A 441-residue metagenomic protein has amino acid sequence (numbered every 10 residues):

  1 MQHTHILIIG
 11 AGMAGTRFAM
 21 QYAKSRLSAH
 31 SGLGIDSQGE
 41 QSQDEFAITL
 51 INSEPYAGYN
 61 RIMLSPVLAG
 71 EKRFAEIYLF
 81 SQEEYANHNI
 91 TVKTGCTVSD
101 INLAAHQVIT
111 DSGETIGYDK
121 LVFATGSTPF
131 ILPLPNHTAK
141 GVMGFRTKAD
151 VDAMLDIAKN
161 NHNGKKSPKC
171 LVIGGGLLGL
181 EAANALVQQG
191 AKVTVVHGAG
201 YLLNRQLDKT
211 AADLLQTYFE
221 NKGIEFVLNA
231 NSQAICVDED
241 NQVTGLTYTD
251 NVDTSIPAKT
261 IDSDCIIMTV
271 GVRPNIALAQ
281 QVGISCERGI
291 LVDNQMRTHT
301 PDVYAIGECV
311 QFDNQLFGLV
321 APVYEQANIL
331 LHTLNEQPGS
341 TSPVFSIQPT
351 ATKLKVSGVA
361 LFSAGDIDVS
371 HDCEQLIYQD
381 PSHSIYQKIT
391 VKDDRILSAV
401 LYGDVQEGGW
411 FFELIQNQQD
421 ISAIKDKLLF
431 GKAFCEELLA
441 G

Functional and structural regions predicted by a protein language model:
M1-I9, Q21, S37, F80-K169 (+3 more regions): FAD-binding core/adjacent interface of flavoenzyme oxidoreductases
Q2-H3, A11, C309-G409: Mid-to-C-terminal Rossmann-like scaffold of FAD/NAD(P)H-dependent oxidoreductases
Q2-T91, A185-R205: Beta1-alpha1 glycine-rich phosphate/pyrophosphate-binding loop at the start of Rossmann-like nucleotide-binding domains
S25-E45, N160-S167, E239-N241, T249-K259 (+1 more regions): Intrinsically disordered, low-complexity terminal tails and inter-domain linkers enriched for S/T/G/P/D/E
V92-I109, I116, Q189-V292: A Rossmann-like FAD-binding core segment of flavoenzymes
T138-H162, V237-T247, N251, T260-H332: FAD-site-proximal beta/loop scaffold in flavoenzymes
A153-L207, V243: Rossmann-like NAD(P)H-binding beta-loop-alpha module
L246, D262-G283, V359-A440: C-terminal catalytic lobe of FAD-dependent flavoproteins
